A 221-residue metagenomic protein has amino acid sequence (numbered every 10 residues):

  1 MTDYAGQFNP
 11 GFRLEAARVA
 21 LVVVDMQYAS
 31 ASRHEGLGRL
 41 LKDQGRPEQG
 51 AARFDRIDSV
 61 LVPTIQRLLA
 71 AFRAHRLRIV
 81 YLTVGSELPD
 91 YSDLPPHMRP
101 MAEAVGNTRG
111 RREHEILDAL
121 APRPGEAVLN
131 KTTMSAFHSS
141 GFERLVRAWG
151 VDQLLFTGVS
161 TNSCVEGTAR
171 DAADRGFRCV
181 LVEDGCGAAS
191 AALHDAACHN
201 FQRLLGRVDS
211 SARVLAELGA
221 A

Functional and structural regions predicted by a protein language model:
M1-A20, H34-G38, Q66-H75, S86-D90 (+1 more regions): Active-site-adjacent betaalpha module
V22-V24: Short hydrophobic beta-strand that contains or immediately precedes a catalytic carboxylate
M26-H34: Short acidic, Gly/Ser-rich segments with clustered Asp/Glu that frequently serve as metal-coordination loops in enzyme
S30, A51-I57, L155: Surface-exposed cleft-lining segments at the edges of enzyme active sites
H34-F54: A solvent-exposed, charged loop/short amphipathic helix patch at secondary-structure junctions
A52, R56-S59, A104-T108: Short coil/turn segments at secondary-structure boundaries
D55-Q66, D118: Alpha-helix-centered segments that form part of catalytic cores
V80-G85: A basic- and aromatic-enriched beta-loop-alpha substructure that forms the phosphate/nucleotide- and DNA/RNA-contacting
